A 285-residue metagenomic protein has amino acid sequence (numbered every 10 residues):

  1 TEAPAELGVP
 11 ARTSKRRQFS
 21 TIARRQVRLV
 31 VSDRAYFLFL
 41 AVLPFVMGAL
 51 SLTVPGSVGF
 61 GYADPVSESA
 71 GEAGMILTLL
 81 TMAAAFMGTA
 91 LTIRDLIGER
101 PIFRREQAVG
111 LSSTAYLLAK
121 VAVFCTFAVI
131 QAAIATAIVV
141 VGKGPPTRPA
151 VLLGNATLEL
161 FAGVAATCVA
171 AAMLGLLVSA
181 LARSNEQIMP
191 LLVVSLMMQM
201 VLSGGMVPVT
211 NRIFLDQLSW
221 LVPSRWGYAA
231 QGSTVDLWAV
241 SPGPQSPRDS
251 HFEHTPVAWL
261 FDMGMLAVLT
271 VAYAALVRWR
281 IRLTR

Functional and structural regions predicted by a protein language model:
T1-E2, S32: Negatively charged linear elements and acidic catalytic determinants
E2-T21, F214-P223: Short, membrane-interfacial amphipathic segments enriched in basic
A11-R34, E106: A short amphipathic helical element positioned immediately N-terminal to and/or at the very start of a transmembrane
R28-R285: Membrane-spanning alpha-helical segments of multipass transporters and channels
